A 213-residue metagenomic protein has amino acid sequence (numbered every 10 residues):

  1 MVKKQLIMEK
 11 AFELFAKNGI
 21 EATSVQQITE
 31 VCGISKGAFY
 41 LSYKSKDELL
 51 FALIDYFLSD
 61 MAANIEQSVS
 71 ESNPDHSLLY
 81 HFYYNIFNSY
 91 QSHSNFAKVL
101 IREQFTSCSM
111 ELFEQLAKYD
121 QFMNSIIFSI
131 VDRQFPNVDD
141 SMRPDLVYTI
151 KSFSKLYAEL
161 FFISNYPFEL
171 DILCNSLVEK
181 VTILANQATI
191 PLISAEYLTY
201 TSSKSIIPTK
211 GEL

Functional and structural regions predicted by a protein language model:
K4-Q27: Short, amphipathic alpha-helix enriched in basic
I34-Y43: Short hydrophobic/aromatic patch on the recognition helix
S45-L50: Short amphipathic alpha-helical segment with a characteristic S/N-K-E followed by hydrophobic residues
A52, E66-S92, I150: Hydrophobic alpha-helical connector segments
S89-E114, F128, L192-L198: Amphipathic alpha-helical segments used for helix-helix packing
D120-R143: Hydrophobic alpha-helical bundle segments that form small-molecule/ligand-binding pockets
N137-K180, T189-I193: Hydrophobic/aromatic-rich alpha-helical bundle segments in the mid-to-C-terminal region
N186-L213: Charged, low-complexity intrinsically disordered regulatory/assembly segments
